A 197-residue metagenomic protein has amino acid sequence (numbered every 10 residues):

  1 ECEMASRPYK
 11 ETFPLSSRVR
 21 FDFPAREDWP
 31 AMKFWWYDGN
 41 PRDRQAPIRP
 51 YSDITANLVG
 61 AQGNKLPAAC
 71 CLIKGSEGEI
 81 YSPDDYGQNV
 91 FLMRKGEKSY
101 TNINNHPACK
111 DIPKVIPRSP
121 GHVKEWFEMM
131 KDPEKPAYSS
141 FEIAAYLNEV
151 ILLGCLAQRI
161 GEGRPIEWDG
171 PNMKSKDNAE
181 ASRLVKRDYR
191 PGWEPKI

Functional and structural regions predicted by a protein language model:
E1-I143, N148-I197: Contiguous beta-strand/loop segments that form the cofactor/metal-binding neighborhood of enzyme cores
